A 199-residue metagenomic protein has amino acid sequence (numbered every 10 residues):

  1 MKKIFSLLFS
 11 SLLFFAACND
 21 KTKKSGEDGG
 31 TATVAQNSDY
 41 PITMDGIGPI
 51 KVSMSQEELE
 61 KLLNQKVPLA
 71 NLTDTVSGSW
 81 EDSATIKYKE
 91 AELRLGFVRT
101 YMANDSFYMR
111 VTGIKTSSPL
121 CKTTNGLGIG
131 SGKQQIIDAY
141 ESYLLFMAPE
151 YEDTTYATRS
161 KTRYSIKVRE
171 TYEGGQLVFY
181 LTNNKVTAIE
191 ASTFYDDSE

Functional and structural regions predicted by a protein language model:
K2-S10: Sec-dependent signal peptide recognition, specifically the positively charged N-region followed immediately by
F15-A17: C-terminal motif of bacterial Sec signal peptides marking the signal peptidase cleavage site
N19-K21: Bacterial signal peptide processing site
S25-M54, K61: N-terminal low-complexity, Pro/Thr/Ser-rich intrinsically disordered segments that act as propeptides or flexible
M44-P49, C121-N125, R163-K167, Q176: Short, recurring structural edge motifs at helix starts
M54-A103, G128-N183, D196-E199: A cross-family detector of function-defining hotspots
M109, G113-G130: Mid-length scaffold segments of soluble, non-membrane domains
S118-P119, E190-E199: A short, surface-exposed interaction/processing loop segment used at functional sites
